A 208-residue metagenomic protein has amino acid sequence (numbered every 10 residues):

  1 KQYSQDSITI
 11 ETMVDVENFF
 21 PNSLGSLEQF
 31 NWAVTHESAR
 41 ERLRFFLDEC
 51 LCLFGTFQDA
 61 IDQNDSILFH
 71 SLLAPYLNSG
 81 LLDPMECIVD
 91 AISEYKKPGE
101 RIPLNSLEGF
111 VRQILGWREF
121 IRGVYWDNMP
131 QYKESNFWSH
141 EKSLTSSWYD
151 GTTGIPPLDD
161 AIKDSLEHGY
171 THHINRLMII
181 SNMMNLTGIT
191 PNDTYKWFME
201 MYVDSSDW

Functional and structural regions predicted by a protein language model:
K1-F110: Glycine/tryptophan-enriched, flexible segments
L72, L77, L82-W208: Active-site-proximal binding-pocket segments
